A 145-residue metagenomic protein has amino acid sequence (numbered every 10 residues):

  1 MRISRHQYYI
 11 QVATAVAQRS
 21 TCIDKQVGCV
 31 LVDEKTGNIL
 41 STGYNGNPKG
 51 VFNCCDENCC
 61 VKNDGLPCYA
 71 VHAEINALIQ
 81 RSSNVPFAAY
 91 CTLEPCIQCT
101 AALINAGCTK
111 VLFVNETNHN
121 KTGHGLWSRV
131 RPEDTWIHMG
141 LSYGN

Functional and structural regions predicted by a protein language model:
M1-N145: Zinc-dependent deaminase catalytic domain
